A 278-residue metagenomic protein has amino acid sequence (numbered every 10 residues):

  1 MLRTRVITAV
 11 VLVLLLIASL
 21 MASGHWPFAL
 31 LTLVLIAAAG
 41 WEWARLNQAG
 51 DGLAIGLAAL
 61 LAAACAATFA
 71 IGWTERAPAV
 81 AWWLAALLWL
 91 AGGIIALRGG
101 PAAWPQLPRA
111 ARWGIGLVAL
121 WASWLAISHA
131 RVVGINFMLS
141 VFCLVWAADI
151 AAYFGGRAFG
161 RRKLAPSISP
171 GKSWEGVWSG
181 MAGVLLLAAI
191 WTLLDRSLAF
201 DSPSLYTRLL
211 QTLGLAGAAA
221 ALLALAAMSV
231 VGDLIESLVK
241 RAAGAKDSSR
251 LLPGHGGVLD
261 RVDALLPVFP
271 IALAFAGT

Functional and structural regions predicted by a protein language model:
M1-L223: Membrane-embedded alpha-helical bundles of polytopic integral membrane proteins
V6, W43, I150, L234-S237 (+1 more regions): Generic detector of well-ordered alpha-helical packing
A147-R157, S229-R241: Short helical (or helix-break) motifs at transmembrane helix termini and adjacent helical loops in multi-pass membrane
L223-V231, V258-L266: Hydrophobic transmembrane alpha-helical segments of multi-pass transport and channel proteins
R241-A264: Interfacial loop-to-transmembrane junctions
A245, G277-T278: Extracellular/periplasmic helix-loop-helix junctions in multi-pass membrane proteins
R261-G277: Final/C-terminal transmembrane alpha-helix of multipass membrane proteins
